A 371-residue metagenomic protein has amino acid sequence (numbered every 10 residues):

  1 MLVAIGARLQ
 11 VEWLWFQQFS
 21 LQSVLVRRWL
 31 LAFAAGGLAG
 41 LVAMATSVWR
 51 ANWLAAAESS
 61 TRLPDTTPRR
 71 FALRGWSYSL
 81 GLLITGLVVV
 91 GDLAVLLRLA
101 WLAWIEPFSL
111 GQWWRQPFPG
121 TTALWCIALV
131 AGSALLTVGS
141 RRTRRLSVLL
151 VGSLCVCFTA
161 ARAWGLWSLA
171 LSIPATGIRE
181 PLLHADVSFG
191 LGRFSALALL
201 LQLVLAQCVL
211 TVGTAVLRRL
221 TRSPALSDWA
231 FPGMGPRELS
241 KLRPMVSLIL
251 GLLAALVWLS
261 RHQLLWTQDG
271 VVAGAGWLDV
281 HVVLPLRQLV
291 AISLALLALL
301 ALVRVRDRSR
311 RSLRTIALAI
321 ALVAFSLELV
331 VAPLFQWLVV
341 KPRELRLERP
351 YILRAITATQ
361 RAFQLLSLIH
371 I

Functional and structural regions predicted by a protein language model:
M1-L14, L21-V187, R193-T359, F363-L366: Contiguous transmembrane helix-bundle modules in multi-pass membrane proteins
I369-I371: Conserved small/polar residues in nucleotide/adenosyl-binding loops
